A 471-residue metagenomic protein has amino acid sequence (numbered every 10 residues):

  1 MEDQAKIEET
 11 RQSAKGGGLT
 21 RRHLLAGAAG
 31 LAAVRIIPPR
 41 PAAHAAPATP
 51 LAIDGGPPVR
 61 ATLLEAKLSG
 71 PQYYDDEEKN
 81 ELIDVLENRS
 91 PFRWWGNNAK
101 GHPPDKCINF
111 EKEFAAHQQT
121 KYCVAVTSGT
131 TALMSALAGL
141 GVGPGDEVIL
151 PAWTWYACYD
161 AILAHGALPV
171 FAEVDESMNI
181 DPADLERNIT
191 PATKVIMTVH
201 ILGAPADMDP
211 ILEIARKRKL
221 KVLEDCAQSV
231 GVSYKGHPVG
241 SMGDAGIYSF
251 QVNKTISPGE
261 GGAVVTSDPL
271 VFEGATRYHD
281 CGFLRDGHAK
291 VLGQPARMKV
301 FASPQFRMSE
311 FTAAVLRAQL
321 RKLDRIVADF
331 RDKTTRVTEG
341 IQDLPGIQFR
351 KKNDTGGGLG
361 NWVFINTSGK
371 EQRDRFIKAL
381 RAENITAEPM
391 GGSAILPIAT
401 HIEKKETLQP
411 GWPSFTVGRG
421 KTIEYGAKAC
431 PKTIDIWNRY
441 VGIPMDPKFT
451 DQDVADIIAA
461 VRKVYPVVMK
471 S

Functional and structural regions predicted by a protein language model:
E8-A32: N-terminal secretory signal peptides and thylakoid transit peptides that target proteins across membranes
I36-R93, A116: C-terminal segment of N-terminal export signals and the immediately downstream linker at the start of the mature
A52, A138-C226, S233: PLP-dependent aminotransferase-like
G96, D105-E147, A161, F171 (+1 more regions): Phosphate-binding glycine-rich loop
S229-K235, V239-W362: Active-site region of PLP-dependent enzymes
F283-G293, R336-I341, I377-Y440: Conserved PLP cofactor-binding pocket of PLP-dependent enzymes
K351-D354, L359-K370, M390-L408, N438-D451: Conserved PLP-binding active-site segment of the aspartate aminotransferase-like
